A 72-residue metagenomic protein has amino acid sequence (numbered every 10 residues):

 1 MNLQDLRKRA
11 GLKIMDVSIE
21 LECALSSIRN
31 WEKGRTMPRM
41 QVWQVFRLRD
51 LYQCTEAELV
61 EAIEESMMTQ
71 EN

Functional and structural regions predicted by a protein language model:
N2-E20: Short basic helix-loop element that most often maps to the first helix and adjoining turn of HTH DNA-binding modules
Q4, R29-N30, V60: Key DNA-contacting residues within the recognition helix of helix-turn-helix
K13, A24-S27, T55: Short coil turns linking two alpha-helices in DNA-binding domains
E22-P38: Recognition helix of helix-turn-helix/homeodomain-like DNA-binding domains that insert into the DNA major groove
R35-Q41, M68-Q70: Short, solvent-exposed alpha-helical "recognition" segments
V42-E58: DNA major-groove recognition helix of helix-turn-helix/homeodomain DNA-binding modules
Q53-N72: Short C-terminal boundary/hinge segments that cap the last helix of small helical domains
